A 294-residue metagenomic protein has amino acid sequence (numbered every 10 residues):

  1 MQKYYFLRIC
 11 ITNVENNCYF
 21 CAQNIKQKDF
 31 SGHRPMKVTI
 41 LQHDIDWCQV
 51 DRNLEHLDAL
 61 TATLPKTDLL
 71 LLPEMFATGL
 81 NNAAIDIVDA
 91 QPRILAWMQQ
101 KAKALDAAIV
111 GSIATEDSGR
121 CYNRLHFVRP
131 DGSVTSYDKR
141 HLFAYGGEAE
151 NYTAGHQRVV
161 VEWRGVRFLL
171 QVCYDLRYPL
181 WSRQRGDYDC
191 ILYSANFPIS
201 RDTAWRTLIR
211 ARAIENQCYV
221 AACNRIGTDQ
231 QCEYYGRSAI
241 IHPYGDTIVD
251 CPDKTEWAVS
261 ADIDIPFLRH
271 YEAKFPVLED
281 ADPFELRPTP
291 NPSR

Functional and structural regions predicted by a protein language model:
C10, C18-C21: Cysteine-centered motifs
P35-I40: Extreme N-terminal starter segment of soluble prokaryotic enzymes
V50, E55-P130, T135, I199-C218: Cys-nucleophile CN-hydrolase/nitrilase-fold catalytic domain and related Cys-dependent amidase chemistry that acts on
P92-V110, R177-A258: CN hydrolase (nitrilase-like) catalytic-core segments centered on the catalytic cysteine and neighboring Lys/Glu
E116-G186, S200-T207, H270-V277, R287: Active-site catalytic loop in hydrolytic enzyme cores
S136, V160, R225-R294: C-terminal beta-strand edge segments of enzyme domains
